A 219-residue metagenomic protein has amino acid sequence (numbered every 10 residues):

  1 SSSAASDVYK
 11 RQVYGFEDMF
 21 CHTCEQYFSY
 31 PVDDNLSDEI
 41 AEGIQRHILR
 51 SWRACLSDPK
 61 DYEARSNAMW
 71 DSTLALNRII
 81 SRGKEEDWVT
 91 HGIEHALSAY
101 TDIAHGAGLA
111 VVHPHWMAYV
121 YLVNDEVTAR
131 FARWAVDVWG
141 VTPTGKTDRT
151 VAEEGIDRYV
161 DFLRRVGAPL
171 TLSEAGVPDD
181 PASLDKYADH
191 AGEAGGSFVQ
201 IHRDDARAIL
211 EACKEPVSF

Functional and structural regions predicted by a protein language model:
S1-A5, Y9: Single conserved hydrophobic/aromatic residue that forms the stacking wall/gate of nucleotide- or nucleobase-binding
R11, V32, L36-E39, A175 (+1 more regions): A short N-terminal beta->alpha junction/helix N-cap motif
E17: Gly/Ser-rich, acidic/histidine-flanked active-site/gating loops
F20: Conserved phosphate-interacting/catalytic interface
T23: Conserved core segment of the aminotransferase class I/II
Q26-D157: Active-site segments that bind and position negatively charged phosphate/pyrophosphate groups
A135-F219: C-terminal charged capping/lid subdomain of soluble metabolic enzymes
